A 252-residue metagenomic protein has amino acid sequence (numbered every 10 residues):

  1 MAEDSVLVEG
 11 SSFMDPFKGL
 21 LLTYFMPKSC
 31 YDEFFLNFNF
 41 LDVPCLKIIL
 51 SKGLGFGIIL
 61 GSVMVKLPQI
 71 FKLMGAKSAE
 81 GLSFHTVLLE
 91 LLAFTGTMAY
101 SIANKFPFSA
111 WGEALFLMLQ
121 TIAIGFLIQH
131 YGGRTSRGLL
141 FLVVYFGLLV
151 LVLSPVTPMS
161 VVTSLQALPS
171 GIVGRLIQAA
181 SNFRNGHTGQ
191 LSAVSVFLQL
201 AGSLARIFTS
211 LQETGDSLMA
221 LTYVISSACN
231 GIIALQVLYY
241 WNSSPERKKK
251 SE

Functional and structural regions predicted by a protein language model:
M1-E252: Alpha-helical membrane-protein topology signature
